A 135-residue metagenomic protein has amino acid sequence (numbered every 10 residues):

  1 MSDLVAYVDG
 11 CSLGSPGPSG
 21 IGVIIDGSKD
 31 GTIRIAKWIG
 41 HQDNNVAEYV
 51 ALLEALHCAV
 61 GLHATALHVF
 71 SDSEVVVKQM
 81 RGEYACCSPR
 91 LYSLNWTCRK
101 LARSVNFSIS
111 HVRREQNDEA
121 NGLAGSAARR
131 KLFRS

Functional and structural regions predicted by a protein language model:
M1-V46, H57-T65, S126: RNase H-like nuclease fold core
C11-S15, L53-L132: RNase H catalytic domain
H41-E48, C87-L91: Active-site beta-loop-alpha junctions of metal-dependent nucleic acid enzymes, especially the RNase H-like/DDE
S135: Acidic two-metal-ion nuclease catalytic site recognized across multiple nuclease folds, prominently DnaQ/RNase D-T
